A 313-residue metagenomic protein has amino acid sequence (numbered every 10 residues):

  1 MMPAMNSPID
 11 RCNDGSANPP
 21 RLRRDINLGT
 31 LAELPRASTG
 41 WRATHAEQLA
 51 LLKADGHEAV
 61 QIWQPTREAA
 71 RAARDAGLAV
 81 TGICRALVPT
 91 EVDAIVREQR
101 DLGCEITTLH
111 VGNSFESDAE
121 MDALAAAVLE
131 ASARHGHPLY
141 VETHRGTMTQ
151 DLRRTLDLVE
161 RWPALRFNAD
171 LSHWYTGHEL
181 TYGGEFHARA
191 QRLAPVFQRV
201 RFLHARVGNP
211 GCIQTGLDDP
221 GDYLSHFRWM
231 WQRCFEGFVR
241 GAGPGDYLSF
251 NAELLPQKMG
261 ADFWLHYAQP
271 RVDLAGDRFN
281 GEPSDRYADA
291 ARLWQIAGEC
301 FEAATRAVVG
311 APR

Functional and structural regions predicted by a protein language model:
P3-D25, T30-E47, R161-L165, Y175-R313: Histidine-acidic metal/acid-base catalytic patches
R24-A32, I62-Q64, G82-L87, L109-N113 (+4 more regions): A cross-domain feature marking catalytic cores of carbohydrate-active enzymes and several ubiquitous metabolic/repair
A43-R67, E98-I106: Catalytic domains of carbohydrate-active enzymes, especially glycoside hydrolases
L52, V60, Q99, L139 (+3 more regions): Conserved, mostly hydrophobic/aromatic
K53, A70-D75, A125-A133, V159 (+2 more regions): Surface-exposed amphipathic alpha-helices with a cationic face
E58, A79, E105, R201 (+1 more regions): Short acidic/polar active-site loop segments enriched in Thr and Asp
P65-E68, T90-A94, F186-Q191: Alpha-helical scaffolding within the catalytic cores of extracellular/periplasmic polymer-degrading hydrolases
L78-F167, T176, D277: Active-site acidic/histidine proton-transfer and metal-coordination neighborhood in alpha/beta enzyme cores
